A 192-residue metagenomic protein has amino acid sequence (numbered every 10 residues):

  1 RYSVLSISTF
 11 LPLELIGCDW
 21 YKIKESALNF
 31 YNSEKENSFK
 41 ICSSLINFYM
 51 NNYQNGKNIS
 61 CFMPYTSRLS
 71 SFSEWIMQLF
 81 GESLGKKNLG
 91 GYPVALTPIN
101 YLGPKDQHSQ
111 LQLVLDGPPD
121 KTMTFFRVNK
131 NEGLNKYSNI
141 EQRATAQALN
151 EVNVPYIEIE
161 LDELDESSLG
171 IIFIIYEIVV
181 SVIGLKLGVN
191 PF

Functional and structural regions predicted by a protein language model:
R1-F192: A SIS-like phosphosugar-recognition module
